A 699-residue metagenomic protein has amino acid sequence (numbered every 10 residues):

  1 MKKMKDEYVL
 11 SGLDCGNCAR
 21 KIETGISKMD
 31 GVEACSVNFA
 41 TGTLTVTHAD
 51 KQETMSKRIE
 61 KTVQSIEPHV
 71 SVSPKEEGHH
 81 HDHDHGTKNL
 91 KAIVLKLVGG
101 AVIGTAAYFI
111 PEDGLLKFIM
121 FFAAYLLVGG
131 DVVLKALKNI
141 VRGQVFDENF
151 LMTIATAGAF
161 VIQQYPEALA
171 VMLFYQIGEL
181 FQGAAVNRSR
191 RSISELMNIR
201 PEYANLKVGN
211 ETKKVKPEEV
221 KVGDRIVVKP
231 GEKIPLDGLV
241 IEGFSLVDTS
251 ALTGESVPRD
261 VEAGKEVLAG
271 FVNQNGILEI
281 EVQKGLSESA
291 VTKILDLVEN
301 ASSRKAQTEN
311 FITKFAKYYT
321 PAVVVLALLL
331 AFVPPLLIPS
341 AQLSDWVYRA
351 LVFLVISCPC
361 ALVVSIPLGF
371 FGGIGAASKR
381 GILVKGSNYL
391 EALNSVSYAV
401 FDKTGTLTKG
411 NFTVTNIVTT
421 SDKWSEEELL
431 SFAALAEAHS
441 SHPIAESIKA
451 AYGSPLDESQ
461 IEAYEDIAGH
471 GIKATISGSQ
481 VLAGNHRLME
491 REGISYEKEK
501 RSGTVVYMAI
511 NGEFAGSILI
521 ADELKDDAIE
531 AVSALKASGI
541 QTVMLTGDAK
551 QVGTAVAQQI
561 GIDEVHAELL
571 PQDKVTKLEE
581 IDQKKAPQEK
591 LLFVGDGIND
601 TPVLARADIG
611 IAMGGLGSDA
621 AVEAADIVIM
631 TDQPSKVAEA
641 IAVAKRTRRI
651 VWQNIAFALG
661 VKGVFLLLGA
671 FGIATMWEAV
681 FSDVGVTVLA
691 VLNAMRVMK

Functional and structural regions predicted by a protein language model:
M1-L116, A123, V186, E195 (+7 more regions): Flexible metal-binding regulatory segments at protein termini and peripheral loops
K3, E33, I476-G478, T504 (+1 more regions): Conserved ATP-binding TGD loop and adjacent catalytic N/P-domain core of P-type ATPases
E33-T47, E195-E288, N388-A433, T475: Conserved cytosolic catalytic loops of P-type ATPases
S65-S71, F121-G209, K221-I226, K233 (+4 more regions): Actuator/coupling domain of P-type ATPases
K96-V102, N310-P339, R349-F370, W652-F681: Bilayer-spanning, highly hydrophobic alpha-helical transmembrane segments
N149-T153, L252, F311, Y348 (+3 more regions): Conserved catalytic phosphorylation-site environment of P-type ATPases
K229, V414, V418-I540, K550 (+1 more regions): P-type ATPase nucleotide-binding
K585-Q588, A625, M630-K699: Membrane-embedded transport module
